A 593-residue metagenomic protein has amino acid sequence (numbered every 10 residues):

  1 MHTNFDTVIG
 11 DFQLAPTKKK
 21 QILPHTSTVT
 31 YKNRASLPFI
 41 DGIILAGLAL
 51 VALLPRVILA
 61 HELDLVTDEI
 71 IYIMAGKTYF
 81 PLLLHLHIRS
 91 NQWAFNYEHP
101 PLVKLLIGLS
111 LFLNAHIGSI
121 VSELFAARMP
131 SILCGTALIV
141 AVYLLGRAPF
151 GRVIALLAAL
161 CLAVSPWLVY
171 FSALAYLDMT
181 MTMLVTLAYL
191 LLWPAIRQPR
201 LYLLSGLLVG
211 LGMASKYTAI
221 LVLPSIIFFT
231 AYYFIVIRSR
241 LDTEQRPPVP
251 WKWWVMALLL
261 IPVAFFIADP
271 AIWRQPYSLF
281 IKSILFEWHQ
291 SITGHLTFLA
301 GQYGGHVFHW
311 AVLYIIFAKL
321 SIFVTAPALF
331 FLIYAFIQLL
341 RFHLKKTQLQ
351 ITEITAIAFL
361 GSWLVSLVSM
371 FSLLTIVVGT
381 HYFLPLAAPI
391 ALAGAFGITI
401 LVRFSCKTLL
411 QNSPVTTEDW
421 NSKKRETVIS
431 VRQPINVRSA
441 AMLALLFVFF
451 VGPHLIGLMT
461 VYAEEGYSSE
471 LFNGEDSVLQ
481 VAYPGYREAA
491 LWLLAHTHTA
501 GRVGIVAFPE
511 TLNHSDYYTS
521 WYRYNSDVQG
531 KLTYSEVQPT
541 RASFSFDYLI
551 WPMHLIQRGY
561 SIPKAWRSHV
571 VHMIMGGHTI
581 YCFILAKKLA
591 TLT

Functional and structural regions predicted by a protein language model:
T17, K32, R147-P149, V153 (+2 more regions): Membrane-interface transmembrane helices that cradle and orient dolichyl/undecaprenyl
A46, L207, L258-L259, V263 (+1 more regions): Signature aromatic-anchored transmembrane alpha helix within multi-pass, membrane-resident enzymes that catalyze glycan
A46, L50, M129-P149, L187 (+2 more regions): Transmembrane-helix motifs of polytopic, lipid-linked glycan transferases
A52-I58, I70-L105, L109-G118, H289-T297: Extracytosolic helix-loop segments that constitute the early lumenal/periplasmic catalytic or substrate-binding loops
V57, P270-W273, S278-E287, A441-F583 (+1 more regions): Catalytic lumenal/periplasmic loop and adjoining terminal transmembrane helix of membrane glycan-assembly enzymes
D64-T67, W167-T180: Short acidic/glycine- and proline-prone juxtamembrane loop motifs at membrane-interface regions of multi-pass membrane
Y72, K77-Y79, H99, L223-I357 (+5 more regions): Transmembrane-lumen/periplasm boundary regions of multi-pass, lipid-linked membrane glycan transferases
S172, D178-M181, G212, L221 (+5 more regions): Hydrophobic/aromatic-rich transmembrane helices and adjacent perimembrane loops
